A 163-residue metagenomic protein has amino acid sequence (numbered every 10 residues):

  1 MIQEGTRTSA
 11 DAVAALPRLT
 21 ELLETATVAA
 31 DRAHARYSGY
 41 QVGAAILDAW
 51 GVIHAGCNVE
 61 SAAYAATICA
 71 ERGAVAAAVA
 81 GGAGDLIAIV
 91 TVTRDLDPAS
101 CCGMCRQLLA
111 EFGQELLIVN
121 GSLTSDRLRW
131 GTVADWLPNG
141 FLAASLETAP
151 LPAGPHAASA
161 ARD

Functional and structural regions predicted by a protein language model:
I2-A35, G81-D163: C-terminal binding/interaction regions
T25-V28, A70-A78: Short, well-ordered amphipathic alpha-helical segments that serve as non-catalytic structural scaffolds within diverse
A26, G43-A44, G56, A74 (+1 more regions): Small residues (Ala/Gly/Ser/Thr
Y37-G39, I68: Short glycine/proline-enriched turns and hinge-like loops at secondary-structure junctions
G39-D48: Short beta-strand scaffold segments in enzyme catalytic cores
L47-A49, N58-V59: Histidine- and/or cysteine-centered catalytic micro-motif in compact active-site loops
C57-R72: Compact, glycine-rich, soluble single-domain proteins
